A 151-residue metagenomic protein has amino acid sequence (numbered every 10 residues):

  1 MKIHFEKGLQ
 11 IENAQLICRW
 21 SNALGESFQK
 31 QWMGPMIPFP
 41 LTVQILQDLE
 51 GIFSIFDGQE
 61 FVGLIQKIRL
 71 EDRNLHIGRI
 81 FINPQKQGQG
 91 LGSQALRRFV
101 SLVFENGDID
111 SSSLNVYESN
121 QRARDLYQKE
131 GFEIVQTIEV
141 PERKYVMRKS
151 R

Functional and structural regions predicted by a protein language model:
K2-R79, N83-Q85, L96, L102 (+2 more regions): Acetyl-CoA-dependent GNAT
H76, F81, S113-N115, V146: Conserved beta-strand segments that form the floor/walls of ligand-binding pockets within enzyme and binding domains
N83-Q85, Q89, E118-S119: Active-site acidic-Proline motif in GNAT/NAT acetyltransferases
G90, D108, G131: Short glycine-rich hinge loops at helix-strand junctions in the catalytic core of two-component histidine kinases
S93, E118-Q136: Conserved active-site alpha-helix within GNAT-family acetyltransferase domains
E105-N115: Conserved GNAT acetyl-CoA-binding A-motif
L114-R124, V140-K144, S150: Conserved beta-strand-loop-alpha-helix junction that forms the acyl-donor binding cleft
